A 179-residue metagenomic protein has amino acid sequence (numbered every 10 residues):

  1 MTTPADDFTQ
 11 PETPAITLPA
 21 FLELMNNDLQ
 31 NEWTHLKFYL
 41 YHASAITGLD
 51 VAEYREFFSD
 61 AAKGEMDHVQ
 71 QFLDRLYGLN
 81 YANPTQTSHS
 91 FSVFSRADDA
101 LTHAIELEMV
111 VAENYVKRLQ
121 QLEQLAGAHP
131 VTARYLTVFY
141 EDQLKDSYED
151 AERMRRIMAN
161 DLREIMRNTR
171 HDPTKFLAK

Functional and structural regions predicted by a protein language model:
M1-K179: Iron-associated oxidoreductase/ferritin-like identity signal
